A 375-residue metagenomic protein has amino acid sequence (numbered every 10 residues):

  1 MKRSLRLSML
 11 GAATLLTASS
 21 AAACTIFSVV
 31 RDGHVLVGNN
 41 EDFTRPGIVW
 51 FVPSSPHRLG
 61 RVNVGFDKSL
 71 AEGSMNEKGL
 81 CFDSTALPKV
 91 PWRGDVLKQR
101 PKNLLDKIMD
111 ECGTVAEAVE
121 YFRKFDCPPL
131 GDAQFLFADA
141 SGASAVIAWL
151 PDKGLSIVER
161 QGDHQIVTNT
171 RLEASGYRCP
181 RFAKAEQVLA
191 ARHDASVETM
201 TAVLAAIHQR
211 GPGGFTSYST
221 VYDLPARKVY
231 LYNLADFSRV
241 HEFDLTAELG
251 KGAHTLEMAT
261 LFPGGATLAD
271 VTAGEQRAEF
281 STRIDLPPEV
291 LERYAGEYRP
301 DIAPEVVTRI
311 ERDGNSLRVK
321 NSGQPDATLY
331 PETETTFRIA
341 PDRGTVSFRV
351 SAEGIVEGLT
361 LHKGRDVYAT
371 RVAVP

Functional and structural regions predicted by a protein language model:
M1-M9: Bacterial N-terminal signal peptides that target proteins for export
A18-S19: N-terminal signal peptide c-region/cleavage motif recognized by signal peptidases
C24, A71, I355-L359: A broad structural signal for short, well-ordered beta-strand segments within beta-sheet-rich domains
T25-D110, A133, A138-T282, V290: C-terminal, well-structured catalytic/ligand-binding subdomain of enzymes
D106-C112, E117-E120: Short N-terminal edge-element motif at the start of the domain
C112-G113, F125-P129, G211, Y298 (+1 more regions): Sec/Tat-exported extracytoplasmic proteins
E117-L136: Secretory/export targeting leaders with adjacent low-complexity proregions
D270-P375: Peripheral terminal and inter-domain segments
